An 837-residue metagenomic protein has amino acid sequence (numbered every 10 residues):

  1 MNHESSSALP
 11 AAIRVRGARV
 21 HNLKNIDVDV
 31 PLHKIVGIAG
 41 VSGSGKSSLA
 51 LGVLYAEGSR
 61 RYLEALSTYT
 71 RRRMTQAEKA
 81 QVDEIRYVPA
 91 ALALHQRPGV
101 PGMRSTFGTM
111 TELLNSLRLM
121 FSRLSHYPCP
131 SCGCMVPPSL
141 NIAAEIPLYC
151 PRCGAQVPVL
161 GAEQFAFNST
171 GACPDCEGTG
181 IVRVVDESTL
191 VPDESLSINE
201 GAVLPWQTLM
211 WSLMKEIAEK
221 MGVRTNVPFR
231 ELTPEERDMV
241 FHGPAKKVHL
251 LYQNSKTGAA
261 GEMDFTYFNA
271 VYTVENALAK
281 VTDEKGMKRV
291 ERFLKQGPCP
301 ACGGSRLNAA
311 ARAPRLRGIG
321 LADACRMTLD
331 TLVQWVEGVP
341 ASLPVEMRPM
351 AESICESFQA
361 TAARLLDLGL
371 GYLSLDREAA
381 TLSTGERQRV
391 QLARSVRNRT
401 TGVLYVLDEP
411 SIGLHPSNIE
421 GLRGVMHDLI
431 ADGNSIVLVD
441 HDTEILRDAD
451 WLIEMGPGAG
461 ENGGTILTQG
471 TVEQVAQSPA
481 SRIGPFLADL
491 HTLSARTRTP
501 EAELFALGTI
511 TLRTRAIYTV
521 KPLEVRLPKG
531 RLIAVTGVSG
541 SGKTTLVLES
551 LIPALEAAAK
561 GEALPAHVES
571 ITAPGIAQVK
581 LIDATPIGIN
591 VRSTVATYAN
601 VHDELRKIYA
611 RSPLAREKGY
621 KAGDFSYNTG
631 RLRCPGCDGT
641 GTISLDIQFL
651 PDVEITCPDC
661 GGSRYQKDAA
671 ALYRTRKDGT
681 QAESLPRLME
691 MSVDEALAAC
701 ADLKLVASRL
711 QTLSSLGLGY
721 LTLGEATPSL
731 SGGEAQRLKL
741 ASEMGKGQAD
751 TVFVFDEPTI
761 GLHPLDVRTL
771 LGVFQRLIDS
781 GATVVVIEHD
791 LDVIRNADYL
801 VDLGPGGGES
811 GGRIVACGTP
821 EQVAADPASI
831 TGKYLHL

Functional and structural regions predicted by a protein language model:
M1-L837: Conserved phosphate-binding elements of NTP-dependent enzyme cores
